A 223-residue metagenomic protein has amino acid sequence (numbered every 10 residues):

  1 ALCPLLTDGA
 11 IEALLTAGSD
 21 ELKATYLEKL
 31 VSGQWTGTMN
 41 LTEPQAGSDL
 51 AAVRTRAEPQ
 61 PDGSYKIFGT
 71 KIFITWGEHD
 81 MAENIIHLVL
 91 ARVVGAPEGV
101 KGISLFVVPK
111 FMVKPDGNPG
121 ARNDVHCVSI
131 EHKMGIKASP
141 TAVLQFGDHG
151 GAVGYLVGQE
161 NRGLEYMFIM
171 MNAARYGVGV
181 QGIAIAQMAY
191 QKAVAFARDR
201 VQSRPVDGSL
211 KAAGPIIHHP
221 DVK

Functional and structural regions predicted by a protein language model:
A1-E28, S32-G33, A82-I86, P97: Internal helix-loop-helix
A1-L5, G9, A17-G18, S32-G33 (+4 more regions): Alpha-helical interface subdomain recognition
Q34-T36, A52-R54, D62, N84-I86 (+4 more regions): Active-site lining segments that contact anionic ligands and/or coordinate catalytic metals
W35-L41, T70, N123-S129: Short Pro/Gly-enriched beta-strand edge/turn motifs at strand-loop
T38-H79: Flexible, glycine/threonine-enriched loop-and-boundary segments that flank and lead into catalytic domains of large
Q45-S48, E78-D80, P97, K133-P140: Short Gly/Pro-enriched turn/cap motifs at secondary-structure boundaries
S64-R122: A short core secondary-structure module
F73, V113-V128, K133, P140-A174 (+1 more regions): A glycine-rich, basic-preceded beta-loop-alpha segment at the flavin cofactor/substrate interface of flavin-utilizing
